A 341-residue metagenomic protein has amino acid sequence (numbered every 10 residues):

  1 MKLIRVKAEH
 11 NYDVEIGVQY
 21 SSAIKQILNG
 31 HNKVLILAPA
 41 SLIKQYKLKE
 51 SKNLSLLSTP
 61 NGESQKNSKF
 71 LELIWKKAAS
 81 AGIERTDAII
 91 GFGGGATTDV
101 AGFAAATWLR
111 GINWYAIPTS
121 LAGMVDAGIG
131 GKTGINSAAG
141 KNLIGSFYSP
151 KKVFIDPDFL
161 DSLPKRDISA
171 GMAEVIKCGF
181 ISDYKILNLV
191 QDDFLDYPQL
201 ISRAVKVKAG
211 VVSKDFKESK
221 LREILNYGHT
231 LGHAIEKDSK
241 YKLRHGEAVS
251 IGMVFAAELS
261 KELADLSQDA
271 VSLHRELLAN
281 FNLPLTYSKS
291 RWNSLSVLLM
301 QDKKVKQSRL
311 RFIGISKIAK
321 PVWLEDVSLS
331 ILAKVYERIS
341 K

Functional and structural regions predicted by a protein language model:
M1-A88: ATP/NTP phosphate-donor binding region
N11, F103-D192: A glycine/threonine-rich phosphate-anchoring loop and its flanking beta-alpha core in nucleotide/phosphate-binding
S80-I83, S149-K165, A173-K185, D192-L195 (+8 more regions): Generic secondary-structure signature for well-ordered alpha-helical cores
G82-E84, T107-L109, N136-S137, I144-Y148 (+3 more regions): Solvent-exposed alpha-helices and their adjacent loops that cap or buttress functional pockets in soluble metabolic
A96-F103, M124-V125, A234: Short glycine/serine/threonine-rich phosphate/pyrophosphate-binding segments that cradle anionic phosphate groups
A173-V175, L266-K341: C-terminal charged capping/lid subdomain of soluble metabolic enzymes
N188-N293: Active-site segments that bind and position negatively charged phosphate/pyrophosphate groups
